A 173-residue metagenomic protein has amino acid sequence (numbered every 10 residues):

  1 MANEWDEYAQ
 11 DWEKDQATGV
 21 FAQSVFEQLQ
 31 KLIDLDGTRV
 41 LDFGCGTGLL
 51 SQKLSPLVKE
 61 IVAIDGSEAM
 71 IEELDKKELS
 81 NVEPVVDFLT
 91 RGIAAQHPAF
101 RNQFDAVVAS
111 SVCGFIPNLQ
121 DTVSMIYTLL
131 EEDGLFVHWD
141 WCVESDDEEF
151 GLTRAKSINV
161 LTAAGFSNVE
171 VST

Functional and structural regions predicted by a protein language model:
M1-D34, E73, E144: Conserved class I S-adenosyl-L-methionine
T38-G44: Conserved class I S-adenosyl-L-methionine
T47-A95: Class I SAM-dependent methyltransferase SAM/SAH-binding core
A94-V107: A short acidic, Gly/Pro-enriched loop at the edge of an enzyme's catalytic core that lines a small-molecule cofactor
A106-N118: A short SAM/SAH-binding and catalytic strip from SAM-dependent methyltransferases
Q120-E132: A short glycine-rich, Lys/Arg-flanked "PGG" loop and its adjoining helix->strand segment in the class I
D133-W141: Conserved beta-strand signature within the Rossmann-like core of class I S-adenosyl-L-methionine
F150-G165: Short alpha-helix
